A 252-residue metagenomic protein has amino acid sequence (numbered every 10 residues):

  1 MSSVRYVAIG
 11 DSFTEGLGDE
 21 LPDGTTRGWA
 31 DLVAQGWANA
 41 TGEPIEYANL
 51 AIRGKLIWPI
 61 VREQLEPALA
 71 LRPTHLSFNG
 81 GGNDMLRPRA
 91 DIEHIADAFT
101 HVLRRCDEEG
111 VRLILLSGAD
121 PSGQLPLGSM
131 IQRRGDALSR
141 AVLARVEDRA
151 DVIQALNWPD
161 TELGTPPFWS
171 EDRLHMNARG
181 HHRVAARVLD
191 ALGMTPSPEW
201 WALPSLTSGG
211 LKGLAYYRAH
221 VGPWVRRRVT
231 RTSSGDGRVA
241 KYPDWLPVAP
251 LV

Functional and structural regions predicted by a protein language model:
M1-R53, L65-R72: Serine-esterase "nucleophile elbow" of acetyl-processing enzymes
A8, F78, L115-L116: Structural beta-sheet core signal
E15-D19, E43, I57-H94, D120-P121: Oxyanion-hole/transition-state-stabilizing segment in secreted/luminal serine hydrolases and related acyltransferases
N49-A51, S117-G118, L156: Residue-level recognition of beta-strand->loop/alpha-helix junctions
V61, I95, F99, G135-S139: Aromatic/hydrophobic pocket-lining residues that form the small-molecule binding cavity in soluble enzyme cores
E108-L113: A short helix->loop->beta-strand "cap" motif at the edges of active sites that frequently abuts
G123-W158, A178-H181: Substrate-gating cap/lid alpha-helix
D172-H175, R179-V252: Conserved catalytic region of serine esterases and O-acyltransferases that act on ester linkages in lipids
